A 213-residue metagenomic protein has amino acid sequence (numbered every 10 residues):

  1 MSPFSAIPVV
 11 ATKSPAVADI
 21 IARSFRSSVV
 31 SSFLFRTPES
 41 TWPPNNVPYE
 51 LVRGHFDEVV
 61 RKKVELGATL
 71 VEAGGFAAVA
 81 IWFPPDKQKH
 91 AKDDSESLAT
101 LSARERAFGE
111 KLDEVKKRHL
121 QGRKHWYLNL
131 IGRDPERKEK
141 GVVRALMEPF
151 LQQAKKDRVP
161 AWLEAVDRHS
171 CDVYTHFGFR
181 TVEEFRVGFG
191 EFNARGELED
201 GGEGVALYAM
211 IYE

Functional and structural regions predicted by a protein language model:
F4-S32: A short beta-loop-alpha structural element at the N-terminal edge of CoA-dependent acyl/N-acetyltransferase catalytic
S28-P43: Short, compositionally biased leader-like segments
E39-T69: Active-site rim helix/loop that mediates acceptor-substrate recognition in acyltransferases
K62-K138, R186-E203: Conserved acyl-donor/pantetheine-binding loop and adjacent beta-alpha core of acyl/acetyltransferases and related
K124-Y127, Q153-V166: Conserved GNAT acetyl-CoA-binding A-motif
R133, E139-Q152: Conserved acetyl-CoA-binding loop-helix of GNAT-fold acetyltransferases
R144, K156-R158, D167-E191: Conserved active-site alpha-helix within GNAT-family acetyltransferase domains
L163-R168, F177, V187-E213: C-terminal "cap" of GNAT-fold acetyltransferases
